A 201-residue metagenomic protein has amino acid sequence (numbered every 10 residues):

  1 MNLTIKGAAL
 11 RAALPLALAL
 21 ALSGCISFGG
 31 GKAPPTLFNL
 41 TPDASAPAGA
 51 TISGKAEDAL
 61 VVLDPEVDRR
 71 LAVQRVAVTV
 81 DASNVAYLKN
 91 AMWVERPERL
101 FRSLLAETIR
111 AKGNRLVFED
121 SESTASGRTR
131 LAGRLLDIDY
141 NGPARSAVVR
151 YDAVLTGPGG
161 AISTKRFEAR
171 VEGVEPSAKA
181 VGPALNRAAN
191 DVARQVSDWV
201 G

Functional and structural regions predicted by a protein language model:
N2-L14: Bacterial N-terminal signal peptides that target proteins for export
A21-G24: C-terminal motif of bacterial Sec signal peptides marking the signal peptidase cleavage site
I26-P47, E107, A111-G159: Surface-exposed short loop/turn segments
I26-P97: A structural "domain/chain start" motif
A56-D58, A72-Q74, D81, K89 (+4 more regions): Envelope-exposed proteins and targeting segments
D68, S103-R115, D191, Q195-W199: Structured segments of extracytoplasmic/periplasmic soluble domains in secreted or envelope-associated proteins
S83-M92, G159-R194, D198: Short secondary-structure boundary motifs at beta->alpha junctions and helix caps
